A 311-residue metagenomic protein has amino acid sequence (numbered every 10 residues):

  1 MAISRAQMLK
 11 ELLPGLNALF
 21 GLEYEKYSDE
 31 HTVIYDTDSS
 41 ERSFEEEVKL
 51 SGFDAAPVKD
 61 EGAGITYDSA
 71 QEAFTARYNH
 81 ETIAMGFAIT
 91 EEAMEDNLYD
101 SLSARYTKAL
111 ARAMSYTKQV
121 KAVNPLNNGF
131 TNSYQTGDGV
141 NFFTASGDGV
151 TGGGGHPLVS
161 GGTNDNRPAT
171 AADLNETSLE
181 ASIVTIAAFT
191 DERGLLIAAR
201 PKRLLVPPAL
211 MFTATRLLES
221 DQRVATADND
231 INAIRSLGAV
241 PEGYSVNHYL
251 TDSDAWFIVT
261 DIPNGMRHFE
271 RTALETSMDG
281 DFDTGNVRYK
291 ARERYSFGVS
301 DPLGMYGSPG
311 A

Functional and structural regions predicted by a protein language model:
M1-Y27: N-terminal alpha-helical "arm" segments
A2-K10, F143-E192, A198-R203, P208-A311: Sequence/fold signature of self-assembling virion shell proteins
F20-Y24, S28, T32-D36, S115 (+7 more regions): Residue-level signal for secondary-structure boundary elements
L22-I83: Assembly/oligomerization interface modules of large self-assembling protein complexes
D38, V48, T82, A93 (+7 more regions): Solvent-exposed, flexible loop/coil residues
T75-Y134, L204, Y289-A291: Long, contiguous amphipathic alpha-helices that act as assembly "spine/axial" helices in icosahedral shell and virion
A76-E81, E92, N132, V140-N141 (+3 more regions): Flexible, active-site-adjacent loop/turn segments at secondary-structure boundaries
N128-G149: Charge-rich, acidic-biased intrinsically disordered regions
